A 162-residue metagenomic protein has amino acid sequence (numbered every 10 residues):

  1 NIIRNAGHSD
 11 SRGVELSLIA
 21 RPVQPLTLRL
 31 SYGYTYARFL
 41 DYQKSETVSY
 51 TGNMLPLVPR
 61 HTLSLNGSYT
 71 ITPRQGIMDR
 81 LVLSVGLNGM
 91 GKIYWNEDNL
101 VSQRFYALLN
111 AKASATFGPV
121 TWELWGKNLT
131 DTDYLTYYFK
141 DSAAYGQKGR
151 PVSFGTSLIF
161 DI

Functional and structural regions predicted by a protein language model:
N1-I2, D41-N53, N99-R104, Y138-Q147: Flexible, surface-exposed loop regions and adjacent strand-edge segments of Gram-negative outer-membrane beta-barrel
R4-N96, S157-D161: Gram-negative outer-membrane beta-barrel transporters
L16, A111-A113: Short, basic/aromatic-rich helical patch in the C-terminal catalytic core of site-specific tyrosine
R21-V23, V58, R104, A115 (+1 more regions): Surface-exposed coil/turn segments at beta-strand junctions on protein surfaces, enriched
R60-S64, Y106-N110, G149-G155: Transmembrane beta-barrel architecture of outer membranes
N88-N96, S114-I162: C-terminal beta-signal and adjacent terminal beta-strands/loops of Gram-negative outer-membrane beta-barrel proteins
M90, S102-A107: Outer-membrane beta-barrel transmembrane domain signature
